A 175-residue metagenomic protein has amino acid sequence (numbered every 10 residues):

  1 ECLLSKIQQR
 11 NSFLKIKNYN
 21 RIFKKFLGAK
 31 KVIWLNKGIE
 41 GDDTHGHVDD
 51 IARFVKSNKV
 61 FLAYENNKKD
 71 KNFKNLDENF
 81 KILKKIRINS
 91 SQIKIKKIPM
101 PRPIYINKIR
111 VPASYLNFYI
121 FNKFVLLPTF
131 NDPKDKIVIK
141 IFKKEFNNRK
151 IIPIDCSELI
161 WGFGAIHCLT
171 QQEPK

Functional and structural regions predicted by a protein language model:
E1-K175: Histidine/cysteine-enriched polar flanking segments
